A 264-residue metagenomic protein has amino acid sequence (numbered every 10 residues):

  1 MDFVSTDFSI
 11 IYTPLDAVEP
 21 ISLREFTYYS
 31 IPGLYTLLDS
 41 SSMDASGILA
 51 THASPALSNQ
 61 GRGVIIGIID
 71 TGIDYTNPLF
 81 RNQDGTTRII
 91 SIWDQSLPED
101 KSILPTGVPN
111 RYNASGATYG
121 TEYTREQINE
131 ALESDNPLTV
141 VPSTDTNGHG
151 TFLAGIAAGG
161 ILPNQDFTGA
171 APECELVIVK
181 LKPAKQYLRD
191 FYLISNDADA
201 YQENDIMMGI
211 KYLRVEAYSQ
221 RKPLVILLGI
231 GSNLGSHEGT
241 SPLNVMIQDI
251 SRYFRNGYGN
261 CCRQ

Functional and structural regions predicted by a protein language model:
M1-I65, G72-R88: Autoinhibitory propeptides
P55-Q202, R221-L224: Subtilisin-like serine protease catalytic core
I73, A158-L162, K211-Y218, Q248-R252: Sec-exported extracytoplasmic/periplasmic mature domains
N147-G148, A200-M207, H237-S241: Soluble non-cytosolic domains of exported or imported proteins
G150, A154, M207-I210, N244: Extracytoplasmic/secreted envelope proteins and their assembly/folding machinery, especially bacterial periplasmic
K180, L227-G231, C261: A cross-family glycoside hydrolase active-site/sugar-binding cleft signature
I210-E238: Short acidic, glycine-rich surface-loop motifs adjacent to enzyme active sites
S232-N256, N260-Q264: Substrate-binding/specificity loop regions of serine endopeptidase catalytic domains, predominantly subtilases
